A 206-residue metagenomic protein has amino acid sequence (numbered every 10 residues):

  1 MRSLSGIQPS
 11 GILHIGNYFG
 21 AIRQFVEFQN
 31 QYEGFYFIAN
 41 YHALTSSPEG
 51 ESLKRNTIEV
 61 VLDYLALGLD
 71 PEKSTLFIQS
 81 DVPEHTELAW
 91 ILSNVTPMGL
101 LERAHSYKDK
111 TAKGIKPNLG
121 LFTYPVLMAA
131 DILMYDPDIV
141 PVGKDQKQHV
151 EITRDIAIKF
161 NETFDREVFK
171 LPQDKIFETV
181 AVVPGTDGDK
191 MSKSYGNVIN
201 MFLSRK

Functional and structural regions predicted by a protein language model:
R2-A130: N-terminal Rossmann-like or analogous alpha/beta NTP/dinucleotide-binding catalytic cores that position adenine
K108-K206: Active-site cores that bind ATP or allylic diphosphates and position pyrophosphate for catalysis
